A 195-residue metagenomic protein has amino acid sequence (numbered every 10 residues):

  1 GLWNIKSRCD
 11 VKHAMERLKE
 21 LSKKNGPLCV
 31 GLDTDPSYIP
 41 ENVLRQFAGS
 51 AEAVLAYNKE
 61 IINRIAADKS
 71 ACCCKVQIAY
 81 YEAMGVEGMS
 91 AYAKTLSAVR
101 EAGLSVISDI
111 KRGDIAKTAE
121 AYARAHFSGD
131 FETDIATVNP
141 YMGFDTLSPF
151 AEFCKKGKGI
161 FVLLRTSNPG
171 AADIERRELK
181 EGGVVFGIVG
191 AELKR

Functional and structural regions predicted by a protein language model:
D10-V76, Y81-K94, E101: Conserved N-terminal beta1-alpha1 strand-loop-helix module at the mouth
L28-L32, C72-V76, V106-S108, A136-V138 (+1 more regions): Hydrophobic faces of well-ordered beta-strands that scaffold small-molecule active sites in alpha/beta enzyme cores
T34-Y38, I78-E82, R112-D114, P140-M142 (+1 more regions): Active-site-proximal loop/turn and secondary-structure-junction residues that shape catalytic pockets, frequently
S70-C72, E101-V106, D130-D134, R195: Short, surface-exposed connector motifs at secondary-structure boundaries
M84-T95, T118-A123, F150: Short Gly/Thr/Asp-enriched flexible loops that form oxyanion-binding sites at enzyme active sites
T95-R100, L104-K117: Long, hydrophobic, well-ordered secondary-structure blocks that form the structural core and pocket-lining surfaces
D114-R195: Conserved anion-binding
